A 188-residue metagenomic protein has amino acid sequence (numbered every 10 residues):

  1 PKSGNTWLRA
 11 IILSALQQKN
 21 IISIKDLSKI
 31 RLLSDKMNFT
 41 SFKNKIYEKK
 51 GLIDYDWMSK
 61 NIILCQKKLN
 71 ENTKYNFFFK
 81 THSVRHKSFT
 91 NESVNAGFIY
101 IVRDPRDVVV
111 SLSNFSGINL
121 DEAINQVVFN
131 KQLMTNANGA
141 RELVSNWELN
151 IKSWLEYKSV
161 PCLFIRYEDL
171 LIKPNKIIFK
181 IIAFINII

Functional and structural regions predicted by a protein language model:
P1-I165: PAPS-dependent sulfotransferase catalytic domain
K158-F184: Phosphate-binding beta-loop-alpha motif at adenosine-nucleotide cofactor sites
N186-I188: Short, intrinsically disordered, charge-balanced linker/junction segments flanking boundaries in proteins
